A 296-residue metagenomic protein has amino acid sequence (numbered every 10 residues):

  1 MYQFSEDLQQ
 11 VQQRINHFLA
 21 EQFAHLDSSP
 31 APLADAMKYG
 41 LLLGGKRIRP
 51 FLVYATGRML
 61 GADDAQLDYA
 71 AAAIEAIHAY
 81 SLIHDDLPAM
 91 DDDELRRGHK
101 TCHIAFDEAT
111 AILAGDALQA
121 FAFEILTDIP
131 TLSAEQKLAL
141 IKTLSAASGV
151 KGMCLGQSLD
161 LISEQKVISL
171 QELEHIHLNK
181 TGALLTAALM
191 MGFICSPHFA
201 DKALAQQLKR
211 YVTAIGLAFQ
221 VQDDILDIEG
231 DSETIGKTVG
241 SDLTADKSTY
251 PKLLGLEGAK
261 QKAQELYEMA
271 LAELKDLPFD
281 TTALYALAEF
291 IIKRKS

Functional and structural regions predicted by a protein language model:
M1-F23: N-terminal amphipathic/basic leader segments beginning at the initiator methionine
R14, F23, D27-L274, T282-I292: Mg2+-dependent prenyl diphosphate-binding active-site environment of isoprenoid biosynthetic enzymes
F279, K293-S296: Generic C-terminal helix-cap and adjacent flexible tail
